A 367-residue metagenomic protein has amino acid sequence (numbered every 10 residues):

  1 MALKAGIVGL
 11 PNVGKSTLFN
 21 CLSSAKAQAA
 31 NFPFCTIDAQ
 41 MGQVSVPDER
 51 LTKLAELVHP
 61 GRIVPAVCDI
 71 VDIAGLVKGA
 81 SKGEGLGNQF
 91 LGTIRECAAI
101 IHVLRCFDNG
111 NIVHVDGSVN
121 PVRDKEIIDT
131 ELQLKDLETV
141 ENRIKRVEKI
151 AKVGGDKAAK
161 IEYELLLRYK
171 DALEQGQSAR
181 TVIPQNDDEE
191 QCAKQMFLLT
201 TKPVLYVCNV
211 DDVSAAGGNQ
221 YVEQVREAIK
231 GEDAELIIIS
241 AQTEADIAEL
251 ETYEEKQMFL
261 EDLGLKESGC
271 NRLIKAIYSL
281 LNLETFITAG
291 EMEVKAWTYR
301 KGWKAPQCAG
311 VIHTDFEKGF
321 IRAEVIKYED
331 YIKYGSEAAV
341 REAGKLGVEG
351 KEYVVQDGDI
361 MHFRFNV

Functional and structural regions predicted by a protein language model:
M1-V113, R143, V147: Conserved G1/Walker A P-loop phosphate-binding module
L3-V8, V13, F19, R146-V354 (+2 more regions): C-terminal-of-GTPase-core extension/linker across diverse P-loop GTPases
A30-N31, I112-D116, G218-Q220, L250: Short amphipathic alpha-helical segments
F34, D48-L51, V64-I70, E84-A98 (+9 more regions): Amphipathic alpha-helical transducer elements in NTP-driven molecular machines
G42-P47, A74-E84, R95-A158, A172-N186 (+1 more regions): Conserved Switch II/interswitch segment of TRAFAC-class P-loop GTPases
L57-G61, S118, V340: Short intrinsically disordered coil segments
E96, Q356-D357: Short, flexible surface segments
